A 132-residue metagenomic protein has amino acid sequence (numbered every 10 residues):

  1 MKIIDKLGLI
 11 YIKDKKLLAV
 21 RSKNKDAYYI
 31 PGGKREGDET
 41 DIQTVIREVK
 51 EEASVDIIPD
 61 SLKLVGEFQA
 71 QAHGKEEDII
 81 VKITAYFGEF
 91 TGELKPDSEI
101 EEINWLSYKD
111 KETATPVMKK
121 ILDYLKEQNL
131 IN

Functional and structural regions predicted by a protein language model:
M1-L17: Conserved N-terminal beta-strand and adjoining loop/helix that marks the start of the Nudix/MutT-like hydrolase domain
I4, F68-L94, Y124-K126: Active-site-adjacent beta-strand/loop module that shapes the phosphate/pyrophosphate-binding cleft
Y11, A85-E89, N104-S107: Short, well-ordered beta-strand micro-motif
K13-E52, D56: Conserved Nudix-box catalytic region and its N-terminal flanking loop in Nudix hydrolases and closely related
D56-E67, A85: A short coil-to-beta-strand element that immediately follows conserved catalytic motifs
K95-K126: NUDIX/MutT-family hydrolases
Q128-L130: Short glycine-centered helix-capping/turn motifs at secondary-structure transition points
